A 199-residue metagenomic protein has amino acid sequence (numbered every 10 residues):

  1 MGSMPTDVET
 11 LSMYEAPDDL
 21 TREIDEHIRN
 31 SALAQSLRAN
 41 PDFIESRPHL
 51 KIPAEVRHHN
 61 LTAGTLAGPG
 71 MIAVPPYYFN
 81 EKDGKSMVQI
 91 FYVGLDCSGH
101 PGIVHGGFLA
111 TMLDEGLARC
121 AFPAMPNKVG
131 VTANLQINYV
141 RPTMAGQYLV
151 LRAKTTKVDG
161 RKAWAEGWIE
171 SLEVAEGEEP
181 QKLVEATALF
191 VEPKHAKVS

Functional and structural regions predicted by a protein language model:
M1, V8-S12, L117-V150: Hydrophobic beta-strand-centered segment that forms part of the acyl-chain substrate-binding groove
M1-P53, T143-A145, K154-S199: HotDog/MaoC-like acyl-thioester-processing domains
R47-G70: Flexible, low-complexity linker/boundary loops enriched in proline and small hydrophobic residues that flank enzymatic
T62-V104: Catalytic strand-loop segment that frames the active site of acyl-thioester-processing enzymes
A73, G84-V88, N134, Y148-V150 (+2 more regions): Intrinsic-disorder/low-complexity, polar/charged segments enriched in Ser/Thr/Lys/Arg/Asp/Glu/Gln
Y92-G94, V140, V191-P193: Structured beta-strand/turn binding interfaces of compact recognition modules in eukaryotic regulators
I103, L109-L113: Mid-length scaffold segments of soluble, non-membrane domains
L113, L135, L151-A153, G167: Structural signal for hydrophobic/aromatic residues that build the beta-strand cores of folded beta-sheet domains
